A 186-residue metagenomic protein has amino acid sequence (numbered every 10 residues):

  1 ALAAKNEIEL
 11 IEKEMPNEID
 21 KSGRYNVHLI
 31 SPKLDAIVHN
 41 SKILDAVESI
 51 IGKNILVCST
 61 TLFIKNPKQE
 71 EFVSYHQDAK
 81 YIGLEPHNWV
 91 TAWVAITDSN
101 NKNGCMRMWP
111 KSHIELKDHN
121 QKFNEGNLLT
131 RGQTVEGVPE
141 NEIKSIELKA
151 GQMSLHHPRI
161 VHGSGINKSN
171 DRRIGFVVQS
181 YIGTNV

Functional and structural regions predicted by a protein language model:
A1-L84, Q121: Non-heme Fe(II)-dependent double-stranded beta-helix
L10-E14, M153-L155, R159-V186: Non-heme Fe(II)/2-oxoglutarate
I11-E14, K53, S99, E115 (+1 more regions): Phosphate/oxyanion-binding loops and surfaces in catalytic or ligand/nucleic-acid-binding neighborhoods
I30, C58, N88, K102-G104 (+2 more regions): Residues that flank catalytic or metal-binding motifs in active/ligand-binding sites
L62-Q69, A79-K80, H87-N88, I96-N101 (+1 more regions): Short acidic/polar capping segments at secondary-structure boundaries
H76, G83-N101, E147-A150, L155 (+1 more regions): Short, conserved beta-strand element in jelly-roll/cupin
L84-N88, G137-V138, N170-R172: A generic structural micro-feature
N101-G165, Y181: Double-stranded beta-helix
